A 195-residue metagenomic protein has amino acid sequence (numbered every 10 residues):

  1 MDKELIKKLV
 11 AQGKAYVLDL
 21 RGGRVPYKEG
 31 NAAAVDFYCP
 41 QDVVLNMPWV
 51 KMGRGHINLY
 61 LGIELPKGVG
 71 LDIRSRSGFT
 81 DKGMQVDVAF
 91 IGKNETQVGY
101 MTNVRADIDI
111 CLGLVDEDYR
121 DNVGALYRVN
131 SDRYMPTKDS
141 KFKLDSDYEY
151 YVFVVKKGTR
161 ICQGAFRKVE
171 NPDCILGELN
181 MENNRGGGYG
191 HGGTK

Functional and structural regions predicted by a protein language model:
M1-K195: DUTPase catalytic domain/fold
